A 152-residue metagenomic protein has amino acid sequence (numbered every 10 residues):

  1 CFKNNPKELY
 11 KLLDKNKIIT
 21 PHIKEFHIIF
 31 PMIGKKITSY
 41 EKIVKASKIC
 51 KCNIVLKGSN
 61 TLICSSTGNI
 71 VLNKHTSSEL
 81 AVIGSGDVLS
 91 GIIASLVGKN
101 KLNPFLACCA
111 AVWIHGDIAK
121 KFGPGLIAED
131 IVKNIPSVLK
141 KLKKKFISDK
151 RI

Functional and structural regions predicted by a protein language model:
C1-H75, K143-K144, I152: Glycine-rich phosphate/dinucleotide-binding loop and adjoining beta-alpha-beta core of small-molecule
H22, G34, K48, I93-G98 (+4 more regions): Hydrophobic alpha-helix feature that most strongly marks membrane-spanning transmembrane helices and their immediate
I28, V82-I114: Short, small-residue alpha-helix embedded
I29, I63, V97, D117-K121: Glycine-rich phosphate/diphosphate-binding loops and the adjacent beta-loop-alpha structural elements that coordinate
G34-S39, K101-L106, G123-L126: Short, charged, surface-exposed loops that flank catalytic or proteolytic processing sites
E41, V71, S90-G91, S95 (+1 more regions): Feature representing long, continuous alpha-helical segments
S77-I83, F122: A short glycine/serine-rich beta->alpha loop
G116-I152: Charged C-terminal helix
